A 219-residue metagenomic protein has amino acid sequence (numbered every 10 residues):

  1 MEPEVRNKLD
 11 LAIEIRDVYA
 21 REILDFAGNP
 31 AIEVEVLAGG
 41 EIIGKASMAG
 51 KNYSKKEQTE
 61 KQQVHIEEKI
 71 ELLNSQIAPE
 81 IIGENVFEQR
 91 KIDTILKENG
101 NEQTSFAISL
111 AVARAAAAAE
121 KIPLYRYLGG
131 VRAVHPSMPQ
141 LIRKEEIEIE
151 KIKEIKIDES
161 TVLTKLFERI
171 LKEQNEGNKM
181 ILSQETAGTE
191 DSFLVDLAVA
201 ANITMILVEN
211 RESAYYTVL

Functional and structural regions predicted by a protein language model:
M1-P30: Short, Gly/Pro- and small/polar-rich lid/capping loops
E22, I32-G40, A46-G50, L141-E146 (+2 more regions): Short beta-strand elements
K51-I122, L128: Metal- or metallocofactor-binding catalytic centers and their adjacent structured scaffolds across diverse enzyme
T59, V134-E146, K151, A201 (+1 more regions): ATP-dependent carboxylate/acyl-activation modules
T94, P123-R143, K153-K156, S183: Beta-strand segments within the central parallel beta-sheet cores of soluble alpha/beta enzyme folds
E148-K165, K179-T186: Catalytic beta/alpha-barrel core
S160-E176, E190-F193: Active-site-adjacent beta->alpha loops and helix N-cap segments on the catalytic face of soluble alpha/beta enzymes
A187-L219: Flexible C-terminal active-site loop/helix
